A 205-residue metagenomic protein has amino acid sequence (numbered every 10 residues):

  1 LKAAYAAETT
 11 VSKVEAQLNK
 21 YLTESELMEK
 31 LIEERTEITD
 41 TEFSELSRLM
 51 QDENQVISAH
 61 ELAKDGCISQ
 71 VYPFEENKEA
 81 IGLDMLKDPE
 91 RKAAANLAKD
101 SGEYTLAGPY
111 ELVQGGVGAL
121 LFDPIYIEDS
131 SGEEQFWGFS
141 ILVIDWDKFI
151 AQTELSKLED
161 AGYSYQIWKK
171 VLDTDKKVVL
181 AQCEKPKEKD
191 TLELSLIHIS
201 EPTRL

Functional and structural regions predicted by a protein language model:
L1-I38: Juxtamembrane extracytoplasmic/periplasmic/luminal helical "stalk" adjacent to the first N-terminal
A4, E33-L196, S200, R204: Intrinsically disordered, low-complexity polar/acidic regions
